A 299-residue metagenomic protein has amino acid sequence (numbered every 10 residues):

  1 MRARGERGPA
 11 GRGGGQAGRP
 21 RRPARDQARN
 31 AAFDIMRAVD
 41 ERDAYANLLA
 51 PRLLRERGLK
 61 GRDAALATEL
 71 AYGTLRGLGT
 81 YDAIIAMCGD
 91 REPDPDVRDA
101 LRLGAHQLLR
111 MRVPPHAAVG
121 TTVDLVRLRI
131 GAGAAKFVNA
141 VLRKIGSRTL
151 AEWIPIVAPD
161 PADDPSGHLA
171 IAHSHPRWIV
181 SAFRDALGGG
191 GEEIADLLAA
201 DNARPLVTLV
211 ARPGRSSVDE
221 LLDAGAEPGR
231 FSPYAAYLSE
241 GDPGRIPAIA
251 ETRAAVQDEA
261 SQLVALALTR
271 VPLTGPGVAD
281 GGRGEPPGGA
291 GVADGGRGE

Functional and structural regions predicted by a protein language model:
M1-R245, I249, E285-P287, V292: Class I Rossmann-like S-adenosyl-L-methionine
V207, G281-G282, E299: A short, terminal or domain-edge coil/loop segment
L238-G275, G282, G296: SAM-dependent Rossmann-like transferase core, predominantly class I methyltransferases with a strong bias toward
G275-G277, A290-G291, G298: Nucleotide donor/acceptor-binding cores
P286, G296-E299: Short, intrinsically disordered, charge-balanced linker/junction segments flanking boundaries in proteins
